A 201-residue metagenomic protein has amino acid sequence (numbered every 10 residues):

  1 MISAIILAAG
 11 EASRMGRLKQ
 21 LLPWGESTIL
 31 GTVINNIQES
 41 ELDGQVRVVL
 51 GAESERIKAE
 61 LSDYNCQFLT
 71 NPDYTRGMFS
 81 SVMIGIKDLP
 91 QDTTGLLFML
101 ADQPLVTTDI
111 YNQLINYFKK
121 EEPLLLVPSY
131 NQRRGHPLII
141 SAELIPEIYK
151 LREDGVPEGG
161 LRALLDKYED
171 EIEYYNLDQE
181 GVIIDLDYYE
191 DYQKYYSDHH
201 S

Functional and structural regions predicted by a protein language model:
M1-G51: N-terminal glycine-rich phosphate-binding loop and ensuing alpha1 helix
M1-S3, E39, K120-E122, Y192-S201: SAM-dependent methyltransferases
P23, L105, L138-I139, Y174 (+1 more regions): Short aromatic/basic micro-patch
G25, A52-E53, D73, G77 (+5 more regions): Short beta->alpha linker loops
G31-G95, D154: Conserved N-terminal catalytic core of the sugar/cofactor nucleotidyltransferase
T75-E147: Conserved beta-loop-beta/alpha segment of the NTase-like Rossmann-fold superfamily that binds/positions NTPs
D154-S201: Conserved alpha/beta core of the MobA/IspD/sugar-nucleotide pyrophosphorylase nucleotidyltransferase superfamily
